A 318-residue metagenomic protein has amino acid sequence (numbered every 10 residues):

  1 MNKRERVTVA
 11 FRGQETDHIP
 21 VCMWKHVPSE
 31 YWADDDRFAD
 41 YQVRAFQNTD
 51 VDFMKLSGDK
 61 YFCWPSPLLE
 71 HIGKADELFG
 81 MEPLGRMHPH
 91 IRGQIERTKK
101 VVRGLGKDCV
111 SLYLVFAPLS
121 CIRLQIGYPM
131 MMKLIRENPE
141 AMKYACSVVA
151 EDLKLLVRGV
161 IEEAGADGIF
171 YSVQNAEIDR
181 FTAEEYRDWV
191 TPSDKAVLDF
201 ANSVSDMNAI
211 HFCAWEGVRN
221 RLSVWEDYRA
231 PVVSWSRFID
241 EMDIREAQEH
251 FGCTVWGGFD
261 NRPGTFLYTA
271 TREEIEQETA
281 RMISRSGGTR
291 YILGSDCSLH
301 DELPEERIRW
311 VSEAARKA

Functional and structural regions predicted by a protein language model:
M1-P28, A33-D35, D52-L56, G85-A318: Active-site loop segments of alpha/beta catalytic cores
T16-G80: N-terminal capping/small domains of soluble enzymes
